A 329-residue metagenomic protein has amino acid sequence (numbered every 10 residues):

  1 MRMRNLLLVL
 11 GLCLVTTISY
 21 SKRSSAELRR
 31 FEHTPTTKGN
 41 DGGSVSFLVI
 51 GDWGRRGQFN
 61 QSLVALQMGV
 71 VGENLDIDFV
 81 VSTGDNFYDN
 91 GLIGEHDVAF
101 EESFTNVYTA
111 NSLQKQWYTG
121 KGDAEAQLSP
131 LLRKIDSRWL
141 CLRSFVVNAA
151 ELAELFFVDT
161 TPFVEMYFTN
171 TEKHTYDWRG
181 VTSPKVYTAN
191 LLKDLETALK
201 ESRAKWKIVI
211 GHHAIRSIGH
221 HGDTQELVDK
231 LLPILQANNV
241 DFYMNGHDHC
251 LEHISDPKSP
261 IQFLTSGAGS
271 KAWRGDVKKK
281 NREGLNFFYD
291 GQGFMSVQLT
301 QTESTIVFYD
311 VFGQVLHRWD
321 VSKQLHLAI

Functional and structural regions predicted by a protein language model:
R4-S19: Cleavable N-terminal signal peptides of Sec/SRP-targeted secreted and luminal proteins
Y20-A99: N-terminal active-site segment of His-dependent metallophosphoesterases
R29-P35, Y88-K205, G222, E226-F242 (+1 more regions): Extended active-site neighborhood of metal-dependent phosphoesterases/phosphodiesterases
I50, T83, G120, I210 (+1 more regions): Generic enzyme active-site microenvironment
T160, I210-A214, H247-D248, Y309-D310: Short, well-ordered beta-to-alpha junction loops that form the rim of enzyme active sites and present histidine/acidic
S202-G219: Short acidic, glycine-rich surface-loop motifs adjacent to enzyme active sites
L285-I329: A short C-terminal boundary segment appended to hydrolase-like catalytic domains
